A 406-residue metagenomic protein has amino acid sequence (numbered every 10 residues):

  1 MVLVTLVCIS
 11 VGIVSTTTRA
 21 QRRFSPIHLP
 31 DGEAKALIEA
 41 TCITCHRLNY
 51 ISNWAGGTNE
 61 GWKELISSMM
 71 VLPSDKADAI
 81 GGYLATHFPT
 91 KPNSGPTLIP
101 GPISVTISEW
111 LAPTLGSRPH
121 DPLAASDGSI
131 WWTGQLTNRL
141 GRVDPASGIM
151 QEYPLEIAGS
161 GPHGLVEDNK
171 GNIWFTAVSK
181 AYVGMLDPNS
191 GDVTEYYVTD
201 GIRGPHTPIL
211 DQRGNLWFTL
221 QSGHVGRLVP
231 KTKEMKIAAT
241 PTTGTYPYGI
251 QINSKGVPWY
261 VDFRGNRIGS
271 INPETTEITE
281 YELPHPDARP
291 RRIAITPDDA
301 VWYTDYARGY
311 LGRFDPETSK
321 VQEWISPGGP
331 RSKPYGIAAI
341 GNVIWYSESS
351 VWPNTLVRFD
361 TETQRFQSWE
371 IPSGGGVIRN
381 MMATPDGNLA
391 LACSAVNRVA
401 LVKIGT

Functional and structural regions predicted by a protein language model:
T16-L37: Electrostatic cytochrome c docking/interface patches
I38-N49, I80, L84: The canonical Cys-X-X-Cys-His
V71-P96: C-terminal capping alpha-helices of c-type cytochrome domains
S108-R139: Beta-strand-rich domains and repeat architectures in extracellular enzymes and scaffolds, especially beta-propellers
L115-S126, A158-K170, G201-R213, T243-K255 (+5 more regions): Beta-rich, blade/repeat-based domains predominating in secreted/periplasmic proteins but also intracellular
W131-L136, I173-S179, L216-S222, P258-R264 (+3 more regions): Conserved beta-strand positions in repeat-built beta-propeller and related beta-rich domains
D144-G148, D187-G191, V229-K233, N272-T276 (+3 more regions): Short loop/turn segments that connect beta-strands within beta-propeller blades
G375-T406: Blade-level signature of beta-propeller repeat domains, shared across WD40, Kelch, NHL, RCC1 and BNR/Asp-box propellers
